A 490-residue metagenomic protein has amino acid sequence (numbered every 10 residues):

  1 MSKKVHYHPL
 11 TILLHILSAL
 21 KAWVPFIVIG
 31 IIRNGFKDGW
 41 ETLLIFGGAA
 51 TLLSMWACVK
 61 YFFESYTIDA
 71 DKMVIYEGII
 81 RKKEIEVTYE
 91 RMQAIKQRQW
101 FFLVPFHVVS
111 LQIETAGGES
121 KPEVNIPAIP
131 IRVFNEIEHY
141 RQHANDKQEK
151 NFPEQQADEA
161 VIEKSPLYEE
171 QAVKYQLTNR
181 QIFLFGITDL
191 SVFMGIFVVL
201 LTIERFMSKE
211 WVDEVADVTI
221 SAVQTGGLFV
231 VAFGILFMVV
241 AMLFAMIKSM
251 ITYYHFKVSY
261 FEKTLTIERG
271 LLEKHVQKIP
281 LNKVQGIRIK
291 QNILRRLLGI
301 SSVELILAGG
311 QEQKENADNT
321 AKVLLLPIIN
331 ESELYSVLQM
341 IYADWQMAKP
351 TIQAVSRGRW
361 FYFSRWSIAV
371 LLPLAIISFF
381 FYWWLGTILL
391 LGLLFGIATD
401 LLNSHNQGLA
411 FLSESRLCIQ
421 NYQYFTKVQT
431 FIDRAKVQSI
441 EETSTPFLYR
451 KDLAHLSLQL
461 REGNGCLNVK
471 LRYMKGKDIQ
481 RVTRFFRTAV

Functional and structural regions predicted by a protein language model:
M1-V490: N-terminal basic, Ser/Thr-rich segments that initiate or prime the first beta/alpha elements at protein or domain
